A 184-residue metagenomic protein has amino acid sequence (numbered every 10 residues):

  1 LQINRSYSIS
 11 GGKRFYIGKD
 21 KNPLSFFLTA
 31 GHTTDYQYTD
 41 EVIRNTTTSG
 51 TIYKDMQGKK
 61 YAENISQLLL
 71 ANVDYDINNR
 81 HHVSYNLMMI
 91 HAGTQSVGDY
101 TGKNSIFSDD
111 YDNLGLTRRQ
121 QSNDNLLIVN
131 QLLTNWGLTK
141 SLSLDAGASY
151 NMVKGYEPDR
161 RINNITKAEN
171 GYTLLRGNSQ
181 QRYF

Functional and structural regions predicted by a protein language model:
L1-D99, N125-N130: Transmembrane beta-barrel wall of Gram-negative outer-membrane proteins
Q95-F184: Replace "related TpsB outer-membrane translocases also match" with "some related outer-membrane beta-barrels such as
